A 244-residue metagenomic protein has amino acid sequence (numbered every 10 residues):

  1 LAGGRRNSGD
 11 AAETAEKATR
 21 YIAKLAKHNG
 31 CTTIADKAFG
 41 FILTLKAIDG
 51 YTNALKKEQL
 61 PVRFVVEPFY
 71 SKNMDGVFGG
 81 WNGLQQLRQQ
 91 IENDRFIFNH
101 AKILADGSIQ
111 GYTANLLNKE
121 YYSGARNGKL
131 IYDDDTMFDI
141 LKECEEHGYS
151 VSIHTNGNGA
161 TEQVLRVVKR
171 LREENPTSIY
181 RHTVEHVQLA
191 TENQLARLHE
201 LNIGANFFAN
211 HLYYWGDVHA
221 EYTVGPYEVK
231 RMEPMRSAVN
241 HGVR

Functional and structural regions predicted by a protein language model:
L1-N82, I103-A160, Y180-R181, A220-Y227: Divalent metal-binding segments
G30, F98, G107, H154 (+3 more regions): Divalent metal-coordination and catalytic microenvironments
G50-N53, Q163, V167, N193-R197: A short acidic, amphipathic alpha-helical/loop segment
A54-R63, Q86-D94, E146-H147, R170-Y180 (+1 more regions): Secondary-structure transition/capping motifs at alpha-helix termini and the adjoining loop/turn into the next element
F78-H100, A190-G204: Short amphipathic alpha-helices and their capping/turn segments at secondary-structure boundaries
R95-T113, N202-Y213: Non-cysteine beta-strand/loop elements that form the S-adenosyl-L-methionine
N158-R170, E174, N202-W215: Active/binding-pocket-proximal capping segment
L189-R244: Active-site-adjacent C-terminal substructures of enzyme catalytic domains
